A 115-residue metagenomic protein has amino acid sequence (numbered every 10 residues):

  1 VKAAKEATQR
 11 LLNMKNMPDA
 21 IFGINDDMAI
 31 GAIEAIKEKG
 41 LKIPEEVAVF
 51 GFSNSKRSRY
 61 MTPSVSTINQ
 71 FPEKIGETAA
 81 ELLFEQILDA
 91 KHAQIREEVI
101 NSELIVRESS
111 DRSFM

Functional and structural regions predicted by a protein language model:
V1: Conserved active-site histidine-acidic residue motif and adjacent donor-binding/catalytic loop of glycosyltransferases
Q9, M14-M115: Flexible loop/turn connectors
